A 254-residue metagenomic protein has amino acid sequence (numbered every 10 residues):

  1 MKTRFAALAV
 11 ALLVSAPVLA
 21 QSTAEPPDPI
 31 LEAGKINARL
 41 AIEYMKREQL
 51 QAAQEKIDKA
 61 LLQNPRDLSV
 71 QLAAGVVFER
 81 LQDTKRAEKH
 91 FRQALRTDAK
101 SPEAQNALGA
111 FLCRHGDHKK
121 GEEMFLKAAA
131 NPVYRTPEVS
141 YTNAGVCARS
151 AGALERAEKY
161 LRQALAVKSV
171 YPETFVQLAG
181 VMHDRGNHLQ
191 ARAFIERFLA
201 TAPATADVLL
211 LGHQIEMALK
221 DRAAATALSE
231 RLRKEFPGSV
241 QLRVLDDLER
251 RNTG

Functional and structural regions predicted by a protein language model:
L19-N64, L245-D246, R250-G254: N-terminal leader/linker segments that initiate helical-solenoid repeat arrays
A24-G34, A202-G254: Terminal, low-structured helical/coil segments at or just beyond the last alpha-helical repeat
P29, Q63, R96-D98, N131-V133 (+3 more regions): Structural marker of alpha-solenoid helical repeat scaffolds
R39, L72-A73, A107, Y141-N143 (+3 more regions): Canonical tetratricopeptide repeat
K46-R47, R80-L81, R114-H115, N131 (+5 more regions): Register position in tetratricopeptide repeats
V70, A104, E138-S140, T174 (+2 more regions): TPR alpha-solenoid repeat register
